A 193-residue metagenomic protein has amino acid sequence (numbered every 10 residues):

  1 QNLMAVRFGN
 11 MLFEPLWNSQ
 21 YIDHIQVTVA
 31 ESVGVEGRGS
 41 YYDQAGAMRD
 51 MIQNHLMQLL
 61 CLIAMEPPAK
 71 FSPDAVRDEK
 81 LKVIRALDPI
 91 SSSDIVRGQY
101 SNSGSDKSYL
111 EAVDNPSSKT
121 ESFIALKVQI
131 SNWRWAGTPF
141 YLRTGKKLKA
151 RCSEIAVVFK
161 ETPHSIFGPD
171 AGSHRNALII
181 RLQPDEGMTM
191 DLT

Functional and structural regions predicted by a protein language model:
Q1-T193: Secretory/organelle targeting and membrane-embedding segments
